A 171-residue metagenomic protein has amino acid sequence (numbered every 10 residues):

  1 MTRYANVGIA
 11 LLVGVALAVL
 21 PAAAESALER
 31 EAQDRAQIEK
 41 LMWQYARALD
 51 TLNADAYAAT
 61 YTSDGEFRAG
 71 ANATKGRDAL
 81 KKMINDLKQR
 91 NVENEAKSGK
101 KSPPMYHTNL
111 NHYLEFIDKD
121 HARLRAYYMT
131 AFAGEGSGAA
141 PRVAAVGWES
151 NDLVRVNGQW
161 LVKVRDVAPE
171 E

Functional and structural regions predicted by a protein language model:
M1-I9: Bacterial N-terminal signal peptides that target proteins for export
G8-V19: Bacterial N-terminal signal peptides
L20-T51, D55-S63, D78: Short, low-complexity N-terminal intrinsically disordered segments enriched in polar/charged residues
A36, P103-M105, R142-A144: Transmembrane beta-barrel outer-membrane domains
A54-Y128: A solvent-exposed, acidic/Ser-Thr-rich amphipathic alpha-helical stretch
H121-R125, P141-E171: Short beta-strand edge/turn micro-motifs at domain boundaries
T130-G134, L153: Beta-strand elements of well-folded, non-transmembrane domains
S137-G138: Extracellular loop and loop/strand-boundary signature of outer-membrane beta-barrel proteins
